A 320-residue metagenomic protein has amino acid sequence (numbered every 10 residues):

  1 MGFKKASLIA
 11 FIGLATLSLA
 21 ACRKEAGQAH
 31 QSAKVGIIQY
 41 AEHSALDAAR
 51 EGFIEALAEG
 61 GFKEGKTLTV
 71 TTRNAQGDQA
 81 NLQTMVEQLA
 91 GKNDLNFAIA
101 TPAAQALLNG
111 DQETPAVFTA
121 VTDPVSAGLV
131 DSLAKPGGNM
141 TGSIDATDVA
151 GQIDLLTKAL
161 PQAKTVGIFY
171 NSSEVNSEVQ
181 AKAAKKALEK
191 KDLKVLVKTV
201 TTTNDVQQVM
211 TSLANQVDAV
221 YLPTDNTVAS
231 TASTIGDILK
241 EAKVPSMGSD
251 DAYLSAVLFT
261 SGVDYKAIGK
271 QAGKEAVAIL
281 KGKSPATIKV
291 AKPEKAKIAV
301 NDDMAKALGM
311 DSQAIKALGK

Functional and structural regions predicted by a protein language model:
L17-A21: C-terminal motif of bacterial Sec signal peptides marking the signal peptidase cleavage site
R23-E25: Bacterial signal peptide processing site
S32-G60, T71-A80, S173, T227-S230: Extracytoplasmic "Venus flytrap"
F53, T141-L188, K289-M304: An alpha-beta-alpha
T69-A90, T199-L213: Structural motif
A75-D131, D225-K240, V244-G248: Beta-alpha junction/loop-to-helix N-cap segments that form part of ligand/metal-binding clefts
P124-A163, V263-K283: Hydrophobic alpha-helical segments within soluble ligand-binding/sensing domains
A278-K320: Hinge/cleft segment of the Venus flytrap/periplasmic-binding protein
